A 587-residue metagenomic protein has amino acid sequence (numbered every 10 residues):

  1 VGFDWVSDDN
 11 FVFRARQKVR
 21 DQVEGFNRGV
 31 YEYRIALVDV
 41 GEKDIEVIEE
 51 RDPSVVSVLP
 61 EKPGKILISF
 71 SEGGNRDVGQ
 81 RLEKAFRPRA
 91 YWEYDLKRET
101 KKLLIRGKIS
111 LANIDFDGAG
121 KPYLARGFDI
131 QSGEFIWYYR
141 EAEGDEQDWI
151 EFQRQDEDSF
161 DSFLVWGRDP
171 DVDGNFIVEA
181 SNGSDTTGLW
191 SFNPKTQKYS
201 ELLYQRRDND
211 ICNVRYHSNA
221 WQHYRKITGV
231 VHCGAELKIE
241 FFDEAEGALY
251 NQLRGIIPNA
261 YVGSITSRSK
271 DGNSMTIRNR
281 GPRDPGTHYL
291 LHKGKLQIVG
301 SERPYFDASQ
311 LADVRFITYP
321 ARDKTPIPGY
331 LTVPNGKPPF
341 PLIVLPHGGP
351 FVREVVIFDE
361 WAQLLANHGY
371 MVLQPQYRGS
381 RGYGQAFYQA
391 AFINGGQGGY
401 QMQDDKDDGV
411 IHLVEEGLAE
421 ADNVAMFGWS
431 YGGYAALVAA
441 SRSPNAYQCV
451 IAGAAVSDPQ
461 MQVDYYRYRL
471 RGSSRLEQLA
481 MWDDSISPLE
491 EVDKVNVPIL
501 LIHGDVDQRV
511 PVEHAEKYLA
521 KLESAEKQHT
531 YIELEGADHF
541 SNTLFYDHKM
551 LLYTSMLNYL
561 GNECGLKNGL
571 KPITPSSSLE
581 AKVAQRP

Functional and structural regions predicted by a protein language model:
V1-S274, P282-R283: Beta-propeller folds
W5, Y319, F340, Y370 (+3 more regions): Conserved hydrophobic/aromatic "anchor" residues that stabilize well-ordered secondary structure elements
T100, M371, Q528-T530: Conserved beta-strand segments of alpha/beta enzyme cores
N113-D115, R126, I239-N335, E360-Q363 (+1 more regions): Non-catalytic accessory segments flanking enzyme active sites
G229-C233, E240-N259, F306-T318, D323 (+2 more regions): Extracellular/periplasmic ectodomains of large secreted or surface enzymes and adhesion receptors
H232, R280, L345-P350, S430 (+1 more regions): Glycine-rich His-Gly loop
F306-D422, W429, Q462-D464: Cap/lid segment of the alpha/beta-hydrolase catalytic domain
Y377-P587: Active-site-proximal cap/loop segments of hydrolase catalytic domains
